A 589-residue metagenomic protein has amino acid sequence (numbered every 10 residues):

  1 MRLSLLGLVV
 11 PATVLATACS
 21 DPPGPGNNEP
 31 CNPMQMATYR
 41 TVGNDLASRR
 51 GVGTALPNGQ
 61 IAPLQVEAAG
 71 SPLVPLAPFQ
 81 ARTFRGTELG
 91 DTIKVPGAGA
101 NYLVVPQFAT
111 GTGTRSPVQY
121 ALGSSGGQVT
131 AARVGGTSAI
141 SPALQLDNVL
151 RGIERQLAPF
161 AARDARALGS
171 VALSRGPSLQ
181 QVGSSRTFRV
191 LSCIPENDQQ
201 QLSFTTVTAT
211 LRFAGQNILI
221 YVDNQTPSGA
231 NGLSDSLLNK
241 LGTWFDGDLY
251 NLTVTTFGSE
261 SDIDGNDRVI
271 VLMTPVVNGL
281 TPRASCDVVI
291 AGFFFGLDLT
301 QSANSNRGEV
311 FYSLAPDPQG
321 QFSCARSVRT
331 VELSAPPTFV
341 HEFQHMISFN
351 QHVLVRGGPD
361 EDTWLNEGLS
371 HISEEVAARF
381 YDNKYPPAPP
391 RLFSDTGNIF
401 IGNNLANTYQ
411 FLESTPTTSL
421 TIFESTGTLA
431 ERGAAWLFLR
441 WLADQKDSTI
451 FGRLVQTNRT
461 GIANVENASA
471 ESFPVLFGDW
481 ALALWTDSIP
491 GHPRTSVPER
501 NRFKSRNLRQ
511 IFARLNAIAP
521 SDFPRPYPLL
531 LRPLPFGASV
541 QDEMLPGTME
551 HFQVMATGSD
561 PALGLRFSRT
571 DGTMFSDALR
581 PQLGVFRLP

Functional and structural regions predicted by a protein language model:
M1-L8: Bacterial N-terminal signal peptides that target proteins for export
L15-A18: C-terminal motif of bacterial Sec signal peptides marking the signal peptidase cleavage site
S20-P22: Bacterial signal peptide processing site
G26-V269, V585-L588: N-terminal module-boundary/linker segments of secreted carbohydrate-active enzymes
E29-A98, T460-P589: Beta/coil-rich, acidic/histidine-enriched accessory regions frequently appended to metallopeptidases
Q216-D362, L369, S373, R379-N383: Juxtacatalytic substrate-recognition/specificity segment
E342-H352, S370, E431-F451: Alpha-helical scaffold elements that line and support the substrate/ligand-binding pocket of soluble hydrolases
G357-A435, Q445, T460-S488: Acidic/His/Gly-enriched intrinsically disordered linker/tail segments that often contain short helix/coil "MoRF-like"
